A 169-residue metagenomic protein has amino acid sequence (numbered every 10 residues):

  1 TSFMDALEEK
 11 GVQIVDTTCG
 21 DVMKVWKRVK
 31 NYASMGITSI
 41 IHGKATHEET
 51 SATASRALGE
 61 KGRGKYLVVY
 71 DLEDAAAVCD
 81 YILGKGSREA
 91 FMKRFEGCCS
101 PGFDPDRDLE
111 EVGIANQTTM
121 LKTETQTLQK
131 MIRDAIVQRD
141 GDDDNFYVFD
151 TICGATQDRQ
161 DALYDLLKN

Functional and structural regions predicted by a protein language model:
T1-N169: The feature marks the mature, well-folded catalytic cores of soluble enzymes
